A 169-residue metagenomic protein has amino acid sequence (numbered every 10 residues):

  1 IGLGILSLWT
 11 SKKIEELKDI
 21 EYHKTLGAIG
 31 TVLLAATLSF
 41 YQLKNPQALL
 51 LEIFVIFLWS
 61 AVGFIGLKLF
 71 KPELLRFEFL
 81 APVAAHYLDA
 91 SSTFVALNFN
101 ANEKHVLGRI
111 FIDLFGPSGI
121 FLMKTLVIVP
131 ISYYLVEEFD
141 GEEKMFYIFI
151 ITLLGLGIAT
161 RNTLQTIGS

Functional and structural regions predicted by a protein language model:
I1-S169: Charge-biased, low-complexity intrinsically disordered regions
